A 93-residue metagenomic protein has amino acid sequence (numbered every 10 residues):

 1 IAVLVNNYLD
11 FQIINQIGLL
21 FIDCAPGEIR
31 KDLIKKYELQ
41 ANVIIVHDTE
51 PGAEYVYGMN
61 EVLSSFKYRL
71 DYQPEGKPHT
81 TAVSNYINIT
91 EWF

Functional and structural regions predicted by a protein language model:
I1: The AdoMet/dcAdoMet-binding core of the Class I SAM-like
N6-I13, G18-L19, A25-F93: C-terminal substrate-binding/active-site "lid" region of AdoMet-derived donor-dependent transferases
